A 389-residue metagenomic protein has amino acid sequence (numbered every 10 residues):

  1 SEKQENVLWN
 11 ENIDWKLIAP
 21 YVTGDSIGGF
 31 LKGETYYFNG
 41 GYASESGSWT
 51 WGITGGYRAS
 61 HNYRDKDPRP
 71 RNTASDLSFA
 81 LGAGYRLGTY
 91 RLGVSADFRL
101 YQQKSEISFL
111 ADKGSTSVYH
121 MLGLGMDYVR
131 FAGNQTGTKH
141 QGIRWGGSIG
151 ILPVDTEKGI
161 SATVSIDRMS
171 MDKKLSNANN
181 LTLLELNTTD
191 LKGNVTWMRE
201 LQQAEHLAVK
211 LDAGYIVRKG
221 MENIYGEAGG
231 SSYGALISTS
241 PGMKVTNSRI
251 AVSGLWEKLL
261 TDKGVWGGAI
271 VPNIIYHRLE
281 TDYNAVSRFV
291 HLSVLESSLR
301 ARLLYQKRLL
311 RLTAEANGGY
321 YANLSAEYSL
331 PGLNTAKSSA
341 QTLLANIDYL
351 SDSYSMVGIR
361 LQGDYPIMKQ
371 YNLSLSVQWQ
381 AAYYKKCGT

Functional and structural regions predicted by a protein language model:
S1-T54, D76-Q103, E157: Membrane-proximal, glycine/serine-rich, low-complexity loop/turn segments characteristic of large bacterial
N12-V22, L122-T389: Outer membrane beta-barrel transmembrane domains
I27-L31, S60-A74, T136-H140, L183-L186: Outer-membrane beta-barrel proteins
K32-E34, N72-L77, I143, T189 (+1 more regions): Short, glycine/acidic-rich beta->alpha junctions
G41-K66, A74-A80, T163-S176, A269-I275: Surface-exposed extracellular loop regions of Gram-negative outer-membrane beta-barrel proteins
G55-S60, R71-D76, S95-Q102, D112-G114 (+2 more regions): Amphipathic alpha-helical scaffolding segments
A96-A111, T136-W145: Solenoidal tandem-repeat scaffolds enriched in leucines and small polar residues
L110-M121: Long hydrophobic alpha-helical segments that form multi-pass transmembrane helix bundles in integral membrane proteins
